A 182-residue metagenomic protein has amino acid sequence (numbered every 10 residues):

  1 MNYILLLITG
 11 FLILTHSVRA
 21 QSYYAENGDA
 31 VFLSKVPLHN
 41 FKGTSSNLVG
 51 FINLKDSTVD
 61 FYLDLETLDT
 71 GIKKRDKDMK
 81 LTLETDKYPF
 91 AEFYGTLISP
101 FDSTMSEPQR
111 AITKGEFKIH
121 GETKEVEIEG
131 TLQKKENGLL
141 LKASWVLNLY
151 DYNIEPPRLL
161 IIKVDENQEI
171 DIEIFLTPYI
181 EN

Functional and structural regions predicted by a protein language model:
M1-Y23: Bacterial Sec-dependent N-terminal signal peptides
A20-N182: Low-complexity, acidic/polar, glycine-enriched regions of mature
